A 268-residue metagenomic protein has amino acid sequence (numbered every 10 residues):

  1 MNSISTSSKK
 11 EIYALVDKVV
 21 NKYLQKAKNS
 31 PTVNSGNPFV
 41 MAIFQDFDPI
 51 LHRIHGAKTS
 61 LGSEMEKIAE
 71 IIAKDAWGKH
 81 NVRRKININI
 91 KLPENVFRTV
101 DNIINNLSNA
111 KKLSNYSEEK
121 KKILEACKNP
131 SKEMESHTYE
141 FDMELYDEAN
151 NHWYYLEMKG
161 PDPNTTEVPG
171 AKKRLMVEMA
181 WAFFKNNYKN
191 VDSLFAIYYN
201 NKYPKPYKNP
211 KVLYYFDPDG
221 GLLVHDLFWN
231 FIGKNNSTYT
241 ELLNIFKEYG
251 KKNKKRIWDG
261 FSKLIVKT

Functional and structural regions predicted by a protein language model:
M1-K91, K267-T268: Nuclease-adjacent, charged terminal/linker segments that flank catalytic cores
S3-Y23, Y203-T268: Non-catalytic C-terminal interaction segments of nucleic acid-processing enzymes
I54-G56, A126-K132, M158-T166: Surface-exposed cleft-lining segments at the edges of enzyme active sites
A73, F141-D162: Conserved catalytic cores of phosphodiester-cleaving nucleases, focusing on short active-site segments
K85-A149: Active-site metal-binding core of divalent-cation-utilizing nuclease and nuclease-like domains
N95-V96, E167-P169, Y203-K208: A short acidic (Asp/Glu
Y154, A182-L213: Nucleic-acid nuclease catalytic cores
G160-F183: Mg2+/Mn2+-dependent nuclease catalytic core
